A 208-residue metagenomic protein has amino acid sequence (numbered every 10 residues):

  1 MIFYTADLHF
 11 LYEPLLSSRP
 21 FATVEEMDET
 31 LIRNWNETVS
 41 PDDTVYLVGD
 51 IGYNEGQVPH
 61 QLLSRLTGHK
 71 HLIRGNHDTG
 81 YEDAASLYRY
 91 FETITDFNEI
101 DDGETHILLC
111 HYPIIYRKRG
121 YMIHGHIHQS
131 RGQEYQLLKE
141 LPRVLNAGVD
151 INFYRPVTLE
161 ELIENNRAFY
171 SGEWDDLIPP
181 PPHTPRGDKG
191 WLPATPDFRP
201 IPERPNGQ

Functional and structural regions predicted by a protein language model:
M1-A22, P41, N146-Q208: Acidic, histidine-bearing metal-coordination/catalytic regions of metal-dependent phosphoesterases
F3-D101: Core catalytic region of metal-dependent phosphoesterases/phosphodiesterases, especially metallo-beta-lactamase-like
Q57, Q61, Q129, Q133-Q136 (+1 more regions): Residue-identity detector for glutamine
L87-P179, T184: Conserved beta-sheet core of the metallophosphoesterase superfamily
